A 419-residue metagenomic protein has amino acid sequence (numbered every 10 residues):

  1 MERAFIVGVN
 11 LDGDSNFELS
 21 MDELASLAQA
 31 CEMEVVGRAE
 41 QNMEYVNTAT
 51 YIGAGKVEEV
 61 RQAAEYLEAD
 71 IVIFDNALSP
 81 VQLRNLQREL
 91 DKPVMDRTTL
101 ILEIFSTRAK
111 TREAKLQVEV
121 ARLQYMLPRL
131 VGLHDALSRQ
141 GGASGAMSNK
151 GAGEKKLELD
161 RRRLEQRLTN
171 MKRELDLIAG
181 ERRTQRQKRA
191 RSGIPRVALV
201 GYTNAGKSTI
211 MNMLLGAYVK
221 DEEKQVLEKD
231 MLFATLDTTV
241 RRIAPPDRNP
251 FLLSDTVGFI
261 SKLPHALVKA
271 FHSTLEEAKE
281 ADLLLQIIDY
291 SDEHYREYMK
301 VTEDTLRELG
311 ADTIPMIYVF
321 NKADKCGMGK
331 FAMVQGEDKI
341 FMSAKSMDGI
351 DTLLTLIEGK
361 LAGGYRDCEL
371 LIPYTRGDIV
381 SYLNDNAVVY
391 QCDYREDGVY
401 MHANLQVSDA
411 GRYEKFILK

Functional and structural regions predicted by a protein language model:
M1-E103, F416-L418: N-terminal accessory targeting/assembly segments
N10-D14, M43-Y45, A77-P80, T99-L102 (+6 more regions): Conserved nucleotide-binding/hydrolysis micro-motifs of P-loop NTPases
L11-S15, N47-T50, R108-R112, K156 (+4 more regions): Flexible beta-alpha connector loops of hexameric P-loop NTPases
S20-Q29, R61-Y66, N76-K92, P245-P250 (+1 more regions): Conserved C-terminal guanine-recognition region of P-loop GTPase G domains, centered on the G4
L27-E34, A63-L67, I71, E89-P93 (+11 more regions): Conserved, well-folded catalytic cores of nucleic-acid-processing and energy-transducing macromolecular machines
K92-A146, D312-I317, K322-Y374: Canonical P-loop GTPase G-domain recognition
L137-V268, A278-K279: Conserved G1/Walker A P-loop phosphate-binding module
G364-K419: NTP-binding/hydrolysis catalytic cores, primarily Walker-type P-loop NTPases
